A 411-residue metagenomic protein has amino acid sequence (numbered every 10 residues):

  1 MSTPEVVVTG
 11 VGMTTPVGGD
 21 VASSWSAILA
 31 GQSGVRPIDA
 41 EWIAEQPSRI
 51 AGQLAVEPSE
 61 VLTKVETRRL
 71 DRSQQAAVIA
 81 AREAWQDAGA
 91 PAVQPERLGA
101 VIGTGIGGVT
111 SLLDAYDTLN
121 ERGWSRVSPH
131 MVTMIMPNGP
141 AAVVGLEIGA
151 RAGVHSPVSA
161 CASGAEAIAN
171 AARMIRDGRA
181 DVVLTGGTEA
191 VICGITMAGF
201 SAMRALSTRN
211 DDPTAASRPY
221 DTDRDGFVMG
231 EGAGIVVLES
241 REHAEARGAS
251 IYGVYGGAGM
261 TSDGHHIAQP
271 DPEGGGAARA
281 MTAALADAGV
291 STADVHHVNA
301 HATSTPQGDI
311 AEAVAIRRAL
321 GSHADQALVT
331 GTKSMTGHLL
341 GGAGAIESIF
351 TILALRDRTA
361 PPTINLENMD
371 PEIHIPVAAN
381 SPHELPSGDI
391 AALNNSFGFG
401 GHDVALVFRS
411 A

Functional and structural regions predicted by a protein language model:
M1-E66, E242-Y252, I349-T363, V404 (+1 more regions): ACP-dependent fatty acid/polyketide chain-elongation machinery
M1-P4, R36-W85, G107-N170, R179 (+3 more regions): Conserved catalytic cysteine-centered active-site region of acyl-thioester-dependent Claisen-condensing enzymes
M1-V8, A92-P95, A288-D294, D325 (+1 more regions): Flexible, low-complexity linker/loop segments at domain and module junctions
E5-T9, Q32-P37, D211-A288, H296-H297: Condensing-enzyme catalytic core mediating Claisen C-C bond formation in acyl metabolism
V8-G10, I28, A81, A100 (+11 more regions): Conserved small-residue
T15-P16, I106, A160, T303-T305 (+2 more regions): Glycine-rich phosphate/pyrophosphate-binding beta-alpha loops
A77-Q86, P140, A167, E239-R241 (+4 more regions): Short, well-ordered amphipathic alpha-helical segments that serve as non-catalytic structural scaffolds within diverse
R179-D225, A258-P272, A300-I310, Q326-P376: Acyl-CoA/ACP chain-elongation machinery
